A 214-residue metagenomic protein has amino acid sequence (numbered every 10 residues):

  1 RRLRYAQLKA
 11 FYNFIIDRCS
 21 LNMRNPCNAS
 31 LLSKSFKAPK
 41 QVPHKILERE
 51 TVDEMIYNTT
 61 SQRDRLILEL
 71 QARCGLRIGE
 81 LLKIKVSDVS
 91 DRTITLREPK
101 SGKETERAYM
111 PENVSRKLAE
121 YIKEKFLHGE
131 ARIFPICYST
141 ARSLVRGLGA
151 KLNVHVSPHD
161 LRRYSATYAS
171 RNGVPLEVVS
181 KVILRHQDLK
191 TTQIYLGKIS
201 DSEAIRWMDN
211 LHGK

Functional and structural regions predicted by a protein language model:
R1-C19, M110: Non-catalytic DNA-binding core/recognition domains of DNA-processing enzymes
S20-E54, P99: Flexible interdomain linker/hinge and immediately adjacent N-terminus of the catalytic tyrosine-recombinase domain
R49-I78, E104: Basic, Lys/Arg- and aromatic-enriched nucleic-acid-binding interface segment
C74, G79, K83-E120: Conserved tyrosine-mediated DNA breakage-rejoining catalytic core shared by Y-recombinases
R97, N113-L144: Major-groove DNA-contacting interfaces characterized by cationic-aromatic clusters
K100, I183-D209: Catalytic-site neighborhood detector that most strongly recognizes the C-terminal catalytic loop/helix of tyrosine
F126-A131, R142-R185: Short, basic (Lys/Arg/His-rich) helix/loop patches that form interaction surfaces in the mid-to-C-terminal regions
N210-K214: C-terminal secondary-structure termini that scaffold catalytic or DNA-interacting sites
